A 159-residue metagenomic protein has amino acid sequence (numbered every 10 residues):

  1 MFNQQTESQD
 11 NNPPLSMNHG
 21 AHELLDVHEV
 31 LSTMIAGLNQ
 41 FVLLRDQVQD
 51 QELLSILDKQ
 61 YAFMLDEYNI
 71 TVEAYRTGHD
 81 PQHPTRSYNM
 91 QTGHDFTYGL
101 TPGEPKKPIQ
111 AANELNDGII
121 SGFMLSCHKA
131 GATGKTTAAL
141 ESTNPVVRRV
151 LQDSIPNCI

Functional and structural regions predicted by a protein language model:
M1, E52-G99, I159: Conserved alpha-helical segments that form or flank metal/cofactor-binding pockets of metalloenzymes
M1-L38, R45-E52, A62: Leu/Val/Ala/Ile-rich N-terminal alpha-helices, chiefly Sec-type signal peptides and the beginnings
M1-N11, T92-N113: Terminal, compositionally biased segments
N3, N11-N12, N18, N39 (+5 more regions): Detector for Asparagine
L15-N18, L25, L44, E73 (+2 more regions): Hydrophobic alpha-helical segments
H22-R45, G99-D153, N157: Acidic/histidine-rich alpha-helical segments that form the ligand environment of transition-metal centers
Q49, V72-Y75, H79, A139-V146: Long, hydrophobic, amphipathic alpha-helical segments used as structural scaffolds
